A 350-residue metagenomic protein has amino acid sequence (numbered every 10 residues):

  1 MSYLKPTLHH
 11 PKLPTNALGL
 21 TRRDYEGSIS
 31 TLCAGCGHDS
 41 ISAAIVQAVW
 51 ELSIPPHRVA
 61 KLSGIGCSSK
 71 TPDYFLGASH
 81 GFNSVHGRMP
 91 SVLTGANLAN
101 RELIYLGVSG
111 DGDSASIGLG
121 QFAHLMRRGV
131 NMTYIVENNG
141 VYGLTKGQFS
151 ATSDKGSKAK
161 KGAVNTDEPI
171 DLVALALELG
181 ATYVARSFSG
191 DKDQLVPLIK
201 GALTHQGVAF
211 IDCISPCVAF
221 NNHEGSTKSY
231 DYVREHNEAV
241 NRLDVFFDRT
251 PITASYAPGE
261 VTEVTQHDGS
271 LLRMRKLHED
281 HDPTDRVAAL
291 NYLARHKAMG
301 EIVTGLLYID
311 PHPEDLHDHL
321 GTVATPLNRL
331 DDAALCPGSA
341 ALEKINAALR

Functional and structural regions predicted by a protein language model:
M1-L103, T325, R329-R350: Thiamine diphosphate
S2-L18, A219-R350: Flexible, low-complexity linker and terminal segments
S28, P55-V59, A78-H80, A99-Y105 (+5 more regions): Short coil/turn connectors at secondary-structure junctions
A34, G107-S109, Y183-F188: Short catalytic-loop micro-motif centered on adjacent basic/acidic residues
D39-A44, P56, G87, S91 (+8 more regions): Conserved active-site and cofactor/substrate-binding residues in soluble primary-metabolism enzymes
I65-G143, V196-P197: Thiamine diphosphate
S116-I117, Q121-M132, E137, V141-P283: Glycine-rich ThDP/TPP pyrophosphate-binding loop and its adjacent helix/strand module within ThDP-dependent enzymes
